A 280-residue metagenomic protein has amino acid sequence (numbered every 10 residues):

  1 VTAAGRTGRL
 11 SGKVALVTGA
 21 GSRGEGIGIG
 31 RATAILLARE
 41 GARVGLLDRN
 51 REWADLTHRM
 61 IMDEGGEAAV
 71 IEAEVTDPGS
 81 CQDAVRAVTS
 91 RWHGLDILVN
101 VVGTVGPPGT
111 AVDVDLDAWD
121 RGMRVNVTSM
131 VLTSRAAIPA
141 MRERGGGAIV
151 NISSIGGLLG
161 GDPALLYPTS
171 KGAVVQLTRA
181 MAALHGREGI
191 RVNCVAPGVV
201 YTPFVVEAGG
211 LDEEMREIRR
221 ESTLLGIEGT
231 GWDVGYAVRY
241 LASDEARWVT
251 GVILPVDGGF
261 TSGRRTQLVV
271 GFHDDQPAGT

Functional and structural regions predicted by a protein language model:
T2-R6, S11, P108, L159 (+2 more regions): Short C-terminal tail/terminal secondary-structure segment of NAD(P)H-dependent dehydrogenase/reductase domains
T7-G45: Canonical Rossmann dinucleotide-binding motif of NAD(H)/NADP(H)-dependent dehydrogenases/reductases, specifically
G109-A111, D115-D120, M215, R219: Substrate-binding pocket helix/loop in short-chain dehydrogenase/reductase
S134, S170, T178: Active-site helix of classical SDR
P139, A183-L184, R247: Alpha-helical segment proximal to the catalytic Tyr-Lys
S154: Residue(s) in the substrate-gating loop at a strand-loop-helix junction that position the organic substrate next
G186, R191, V249-G251: Short, small/polar-rich loop/turn modules that mediate ligand/substrate recognition or access, typified
